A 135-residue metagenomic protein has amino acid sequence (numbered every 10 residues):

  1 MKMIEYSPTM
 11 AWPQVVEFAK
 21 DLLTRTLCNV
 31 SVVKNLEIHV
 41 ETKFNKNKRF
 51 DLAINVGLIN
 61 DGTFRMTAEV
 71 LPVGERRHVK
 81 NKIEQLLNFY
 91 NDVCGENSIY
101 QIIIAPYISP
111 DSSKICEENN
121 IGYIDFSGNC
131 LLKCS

Functional and structural regions predicted by a protein language model:
M1-E41: Acidic-basic catalytic patches of nuclease active cores, encompassing PD-(D/E)XK and other metal-cofactor nuclease
E17-N29, K82-E96: Amphipathic repeat-derived elements
S31-K34, D61-F64, E96-Y100: A generic structural motif
E41-D51, S113-K114: Short, solvent-exposed polar/charged micro-motifs at secondary-structure junctions
K46-N91, I102: Conserved catalytic cores of phosphodiester-cleaving nucleases, focusing on short active-site segments
N91-N119: Nucleic-acid nuclease catalytic cores
N120-L132: Charged, structured surface patches that assemble and position nucleic-acid processing machinery
